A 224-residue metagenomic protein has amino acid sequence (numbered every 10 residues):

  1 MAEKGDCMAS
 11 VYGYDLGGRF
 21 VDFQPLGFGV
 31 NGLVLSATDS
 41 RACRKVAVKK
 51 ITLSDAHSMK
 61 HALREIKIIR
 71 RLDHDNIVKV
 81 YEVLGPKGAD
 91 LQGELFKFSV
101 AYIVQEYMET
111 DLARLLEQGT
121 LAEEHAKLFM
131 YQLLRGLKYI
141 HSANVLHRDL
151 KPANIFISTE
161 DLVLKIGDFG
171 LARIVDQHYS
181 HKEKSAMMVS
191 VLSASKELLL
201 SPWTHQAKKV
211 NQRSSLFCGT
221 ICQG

Functional and structural regions predicted by a protein language model:
A2-G224: Eukaryotic serine/threonine protein kinase catalytic domain
